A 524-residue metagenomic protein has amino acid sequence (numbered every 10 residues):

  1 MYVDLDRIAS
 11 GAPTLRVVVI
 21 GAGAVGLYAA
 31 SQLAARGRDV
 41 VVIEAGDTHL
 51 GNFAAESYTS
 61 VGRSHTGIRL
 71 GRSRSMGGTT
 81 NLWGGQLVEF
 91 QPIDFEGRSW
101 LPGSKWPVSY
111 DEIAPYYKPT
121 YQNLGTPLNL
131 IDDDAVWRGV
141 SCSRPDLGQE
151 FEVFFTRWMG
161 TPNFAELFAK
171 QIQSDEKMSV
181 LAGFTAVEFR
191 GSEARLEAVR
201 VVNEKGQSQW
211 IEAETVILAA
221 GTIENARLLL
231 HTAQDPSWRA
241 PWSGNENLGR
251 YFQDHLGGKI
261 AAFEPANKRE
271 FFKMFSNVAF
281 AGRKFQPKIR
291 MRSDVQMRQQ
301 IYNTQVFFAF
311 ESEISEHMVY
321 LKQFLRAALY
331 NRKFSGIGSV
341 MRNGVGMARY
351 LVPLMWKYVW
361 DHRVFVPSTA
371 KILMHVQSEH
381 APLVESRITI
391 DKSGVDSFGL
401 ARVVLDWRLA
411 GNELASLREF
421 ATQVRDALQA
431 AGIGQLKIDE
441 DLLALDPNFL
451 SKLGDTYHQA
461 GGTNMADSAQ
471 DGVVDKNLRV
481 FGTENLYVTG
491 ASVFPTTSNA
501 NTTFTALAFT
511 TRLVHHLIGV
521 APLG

Functional and structural regions predicted by a protein language model:
M1-V17, A35-R36, G519-L523: Extreme N-terminal leader/targeting segments of oxidoreductases
L15-V42: N-terminal Rossmann-like FAD-binding beta1-loop-alpha1 element of flavoenzymes
G21-G23, A45, A220, A491: Glycine-rich Rossmann-fold phosphate-binding loop(s) that bind the pyrophosphate of adenine dinucleotide cofactors
S31, A219, L230-S368, G524: Mid-to-C-terminal "cap/lid" subdomains and adjacent gly/pro-rich loops that border and regulate access to redox
A35, E56, R69-R72, F189 (+5 more regions): Glycine-rich loop(s) and the adjacent beta-strand/alpha-helix scaffold that form part
T59-D133, A381-V384, I388-D396: Redox-cofactor-proximal catalytic regions of oxidoreductases
S99-W100, W106-L196: Conserved redox-cofactor binding core of oxidoreductases
L181-S192, K357-R387, L400-T497, T503: A glycine-rich dinucleotide-binding beta-alpha-beta segment and adjacent secondary-structure elements that constitute
